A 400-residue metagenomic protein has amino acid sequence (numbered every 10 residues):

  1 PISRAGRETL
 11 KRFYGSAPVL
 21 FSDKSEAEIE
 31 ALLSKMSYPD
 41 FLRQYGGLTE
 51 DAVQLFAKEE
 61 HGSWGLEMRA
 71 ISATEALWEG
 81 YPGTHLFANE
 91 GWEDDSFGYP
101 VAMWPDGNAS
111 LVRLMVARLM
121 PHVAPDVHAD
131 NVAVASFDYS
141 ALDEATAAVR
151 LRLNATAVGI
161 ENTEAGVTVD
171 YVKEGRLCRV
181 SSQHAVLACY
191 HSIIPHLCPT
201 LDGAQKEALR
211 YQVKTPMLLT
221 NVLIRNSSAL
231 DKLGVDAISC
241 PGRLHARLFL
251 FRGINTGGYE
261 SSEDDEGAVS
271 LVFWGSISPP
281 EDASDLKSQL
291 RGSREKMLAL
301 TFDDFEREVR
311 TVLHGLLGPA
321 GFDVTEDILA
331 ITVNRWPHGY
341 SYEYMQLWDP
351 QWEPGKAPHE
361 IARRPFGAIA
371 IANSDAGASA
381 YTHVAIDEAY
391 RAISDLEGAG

Functional and structural regions predicted by a protein language model:
P1-R12: Dinucleotide-binding Rossmann-like beta1-alpha1 core, especially the glycine-rich loop that anchors the ADP
G15-A155, T163: Active-site/ligand-binding neighborhood in enzyme catalytic cores
K24-A31, F97-D106, Q205-V213, K287-D304 (+1 more regions): Active-site rim elements
L32-G47, G107, L111, R118-L119 (+10 more regions): Conserved beta-strand->loop/alpha-helix structural units within folded catalytic cores of enzymes with alpha/beta
F56, E67-I71, L86-E90, H196-T200 (+3 more regions): Short, solvent-exposed loop/turn and secondary-structure capping segments
A70, D138-A148, L153-E161, A165-D170 (+1 more regions): Charged, often glycine-rich, active-site loop that binds/positions anionic groups
V149, L153-D282: Mid-domain catalytic core of redox enzymes that form a hydrophobic substrate pocket/lid adjacent to a catalytic redox
V172, L223, A229-G400: Conserved flavin/dinucleotide-binding core of flavoenzymes
